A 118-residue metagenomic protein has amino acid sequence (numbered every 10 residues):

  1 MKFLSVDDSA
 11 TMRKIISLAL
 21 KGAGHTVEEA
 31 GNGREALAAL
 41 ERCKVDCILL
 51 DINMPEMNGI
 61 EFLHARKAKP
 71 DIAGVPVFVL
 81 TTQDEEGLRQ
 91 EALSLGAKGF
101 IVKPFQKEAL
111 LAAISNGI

Functional and structural regions predicted by a protein language model:
M1-T11, I16-L20, I48: Conserved acidic segment of CheY-like receiver
G24-G31, A39: Short hydrophobic/Thr-rich beta-strand motif most characteristic of the beta2 strand and flanking loop of CheY-like
C43-L49: Active-site beta3 strand of CheY-like receiver
M54: Receiver (REC) domain active-site loop signature in two-component systems and cognate sites in sensor histidine kinases
K98: Short, glycine/charged-rich "phosphate-handling" switch motifs in NTP-dependent and phosphotransfer domains
F105-I114: C-terminal output helix
